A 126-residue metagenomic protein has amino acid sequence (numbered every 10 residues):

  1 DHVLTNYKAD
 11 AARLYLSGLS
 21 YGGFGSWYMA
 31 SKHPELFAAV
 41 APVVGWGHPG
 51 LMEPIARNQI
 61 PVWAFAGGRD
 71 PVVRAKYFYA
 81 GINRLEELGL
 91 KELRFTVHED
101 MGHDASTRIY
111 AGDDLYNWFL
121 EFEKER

Functional and structural regions predicted by a protein language model:
D1-Y21, P34-L36: Gly/Ser-rich "nucleophile elbow"/oxyanion-hole loop immediately N-terminal to the catalytic nucleophile in hydrolases
L16-G18, V43, F65: Short beta-strand immediately N-terminal to the catalytic nucleophile in serine-hydrolase-like folds
S20-F24, G45-P49, G68-V72, D100-A105: Solvent-exposed loop/turn segments at secondary-structure junctions within structured extracellular/periplasmic domains
G25-M29: Hydrolases whose catalytic domains are alpha/beta-hydrolase-1, hotdog thioesterase, or metallo-beta-lactamase-like
E35-G47: A conserved short beta-strand
V44-I55, A80-G81: Alpha-helical scaffolding within the catalytic cores of extracellular/periplasmic polymer-degrading hydrolases
A56-V62: Short, proline-enriched alpha-helix->beta-strand connector loops that line the catalytic pocket of alpha/beta-hydrolase
F65, P71-R126: C-terminal catalytic histidine-bearing segment of alpha/beta-hydrolase fold enzymes
